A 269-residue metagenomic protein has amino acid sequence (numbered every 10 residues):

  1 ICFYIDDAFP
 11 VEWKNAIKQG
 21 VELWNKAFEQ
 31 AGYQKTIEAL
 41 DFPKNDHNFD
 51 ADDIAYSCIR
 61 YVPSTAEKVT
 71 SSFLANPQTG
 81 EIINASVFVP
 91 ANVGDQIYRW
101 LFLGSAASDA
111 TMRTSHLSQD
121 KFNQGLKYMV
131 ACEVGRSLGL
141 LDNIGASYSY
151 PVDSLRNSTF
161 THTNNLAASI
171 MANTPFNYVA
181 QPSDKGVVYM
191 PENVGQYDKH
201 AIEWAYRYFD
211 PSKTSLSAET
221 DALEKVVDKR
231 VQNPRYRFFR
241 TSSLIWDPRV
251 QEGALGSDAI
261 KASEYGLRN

Functional and structural regions predicted by a protein language model:
I1, I59-K68, S72-H116: Active-site-adjacent "gating/activation" loops or surface patches in catalytic cores
I1-D46: Fold-level signature of zinc-dependent metallopeptidase catalytic domains
A8-V11, D46, A66, A91-G94 (+1 more regions): Solvent-exposed loop/turn segments at secondary-structure junctions within structured extracellular/periplasmic domains
F9-N15, M112-V130: Short pre-active-site segment immediately N-terminal to the catalytic Zn-binding motif
W24, G80, G139: Divalent metal-coordination and catalytic microenvironments
Y33-T36, E81-I82, A168: Loop/turn elements at helix/coil->beta-strand transitions in domains of secreted/extracellular proteins
D41-T65, Q124-Q181: The catalytic-center signature of Zn2+-dependent metalloproteases
A146-N269: Conserved catalytic/binding loops enriched for acidic/polar residues
